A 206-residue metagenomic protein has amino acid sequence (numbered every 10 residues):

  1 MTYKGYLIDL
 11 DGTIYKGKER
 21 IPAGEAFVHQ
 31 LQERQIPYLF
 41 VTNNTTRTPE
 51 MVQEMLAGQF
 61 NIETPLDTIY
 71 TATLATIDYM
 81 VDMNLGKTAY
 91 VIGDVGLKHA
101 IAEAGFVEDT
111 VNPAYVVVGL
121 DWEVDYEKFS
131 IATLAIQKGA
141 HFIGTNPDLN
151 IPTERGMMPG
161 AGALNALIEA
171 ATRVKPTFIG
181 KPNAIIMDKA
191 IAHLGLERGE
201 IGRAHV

Functional and structural regions predicted by a protein language model:
M1-L10, I14-H205: HAD-like aspartate-dependent phosphatase fold
